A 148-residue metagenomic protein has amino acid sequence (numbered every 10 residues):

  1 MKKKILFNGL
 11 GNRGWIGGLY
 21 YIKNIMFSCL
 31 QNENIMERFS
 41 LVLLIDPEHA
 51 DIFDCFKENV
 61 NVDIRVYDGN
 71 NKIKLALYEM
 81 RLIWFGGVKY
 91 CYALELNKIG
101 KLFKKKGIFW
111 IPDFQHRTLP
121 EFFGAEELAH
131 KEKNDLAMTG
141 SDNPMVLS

Functional and structural regions predicted by a protein language model:
M1-S148: Carbohydrate transferase catalytic cores enriched for Leloir-type hexosyltransferases
